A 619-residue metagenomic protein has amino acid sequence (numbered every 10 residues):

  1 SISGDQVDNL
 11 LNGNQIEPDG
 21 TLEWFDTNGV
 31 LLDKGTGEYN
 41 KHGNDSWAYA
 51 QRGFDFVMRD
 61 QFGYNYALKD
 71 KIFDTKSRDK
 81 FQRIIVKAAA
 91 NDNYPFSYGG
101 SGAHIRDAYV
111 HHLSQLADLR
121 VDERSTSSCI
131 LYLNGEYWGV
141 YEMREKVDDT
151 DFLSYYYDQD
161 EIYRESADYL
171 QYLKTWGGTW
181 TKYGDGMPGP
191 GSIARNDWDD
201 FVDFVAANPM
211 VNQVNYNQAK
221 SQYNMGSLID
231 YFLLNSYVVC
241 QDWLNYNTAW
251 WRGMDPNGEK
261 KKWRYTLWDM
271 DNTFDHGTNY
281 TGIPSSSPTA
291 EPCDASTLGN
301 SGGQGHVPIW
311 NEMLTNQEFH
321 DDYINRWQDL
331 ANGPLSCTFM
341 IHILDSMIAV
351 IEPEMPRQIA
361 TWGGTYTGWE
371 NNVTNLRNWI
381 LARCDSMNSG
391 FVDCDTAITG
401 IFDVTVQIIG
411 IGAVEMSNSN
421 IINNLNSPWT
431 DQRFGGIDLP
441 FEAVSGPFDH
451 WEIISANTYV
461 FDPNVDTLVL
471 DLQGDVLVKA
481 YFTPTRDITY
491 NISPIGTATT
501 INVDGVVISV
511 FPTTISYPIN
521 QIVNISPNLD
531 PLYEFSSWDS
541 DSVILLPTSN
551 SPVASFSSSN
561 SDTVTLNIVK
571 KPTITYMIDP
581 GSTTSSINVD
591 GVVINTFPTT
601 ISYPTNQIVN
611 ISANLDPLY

Functional and structural regions predicted by a protein language model:
S1-Q15, G20-T21, V30, G35-Y39 (+8 more regions): Middle-to-C-terminal accessory/interaction subdomains
I2, L10-W180: Conserved ATP-binding subdomain of kinase catalytic cores across diverse folds
T399-D403, R433-D438, P484-D487, P518-I522 (+2 more regions): Short coil/turn motif common to extracellular beta-sandwich-like domains
G400, P463-I492, T548-I578, Y603 (+1 more regions): Conserved "repeat-terminator" motif of extracellular CCP/Sushi domains
I408, A413-N420, F448-A456, A498-V507 (+4 more regions): Change to "...patches in solvent-exposed regions of secreted, membrane-anchored, or virion-exposed structural
N418-D438, N464-L468, G505-P518, S549-A554 (+1 more regions): Short, solvent-exposed S/T- and G/P-enriched segments that are highly enriched in secreted/extracellular and lumenal
G436-N464, Q521-S549, S582, N606-Y619: Surface-exposed interfaces of beta-sheet-rich extracellular modules
